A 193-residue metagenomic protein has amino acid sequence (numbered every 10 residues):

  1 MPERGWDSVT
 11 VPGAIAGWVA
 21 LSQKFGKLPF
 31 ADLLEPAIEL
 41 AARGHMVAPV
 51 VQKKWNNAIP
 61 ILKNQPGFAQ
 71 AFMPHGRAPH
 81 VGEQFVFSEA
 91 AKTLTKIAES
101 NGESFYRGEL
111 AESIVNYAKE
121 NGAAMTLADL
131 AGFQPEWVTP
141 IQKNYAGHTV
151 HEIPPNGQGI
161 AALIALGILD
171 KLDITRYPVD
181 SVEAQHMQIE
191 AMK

Functional and structural regions predicted by a protein language model:
M1-K193: Feature marks proteins synthesized as precursors that undergo proteolytic processing into two chains
